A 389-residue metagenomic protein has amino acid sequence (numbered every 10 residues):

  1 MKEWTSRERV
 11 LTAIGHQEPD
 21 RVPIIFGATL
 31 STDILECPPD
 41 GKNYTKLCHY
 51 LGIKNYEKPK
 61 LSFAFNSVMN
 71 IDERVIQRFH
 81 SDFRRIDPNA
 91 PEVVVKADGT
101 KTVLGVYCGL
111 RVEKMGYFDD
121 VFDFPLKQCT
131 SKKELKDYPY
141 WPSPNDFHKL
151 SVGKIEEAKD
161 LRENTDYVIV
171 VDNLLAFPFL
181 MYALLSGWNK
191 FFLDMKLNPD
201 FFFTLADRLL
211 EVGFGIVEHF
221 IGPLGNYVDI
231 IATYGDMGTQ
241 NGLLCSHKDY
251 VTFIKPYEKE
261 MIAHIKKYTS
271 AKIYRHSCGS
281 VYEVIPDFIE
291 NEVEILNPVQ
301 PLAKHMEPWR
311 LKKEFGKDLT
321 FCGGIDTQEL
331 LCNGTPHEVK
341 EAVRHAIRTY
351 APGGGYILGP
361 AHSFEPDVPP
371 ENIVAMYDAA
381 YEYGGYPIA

Functional and structural regions predicted by a protein language model:
M1-K42, K58, E113-A389: Active-site loop segments of alpha/beta catalytic cores
T5, H80, G105-Y107, D236: Residue-level detector of functionally special positions within alpha-helical transmembrane segments of multi-pass
D20-V22, P88-N89, K96-D98: Change "...and in nucleic-acid phosphodiester-cleaving endonucleases..." to "...and in nucleic-acid processing enzymes
L35-D87: Segments that shape or occlude catalytic/ligand-binding pockets
R74-R78, E92-T102, K159-N164: Short, charge-rich binding segments
R85-E92, F147-S151: Extended, Lys/Arg-enriched charged tracts that mediate electrostatic binding to polyanionic substrates
N89-A90, Y107, L126: "Short basic amphipathic alpha-helical interaction patches in structured regions
A97, V103-V106, L110-K114: Aromatic-residue-lined binding/catalytic grooves and analogous aromatic/hydrophobic interfacial grooves in multimeric
